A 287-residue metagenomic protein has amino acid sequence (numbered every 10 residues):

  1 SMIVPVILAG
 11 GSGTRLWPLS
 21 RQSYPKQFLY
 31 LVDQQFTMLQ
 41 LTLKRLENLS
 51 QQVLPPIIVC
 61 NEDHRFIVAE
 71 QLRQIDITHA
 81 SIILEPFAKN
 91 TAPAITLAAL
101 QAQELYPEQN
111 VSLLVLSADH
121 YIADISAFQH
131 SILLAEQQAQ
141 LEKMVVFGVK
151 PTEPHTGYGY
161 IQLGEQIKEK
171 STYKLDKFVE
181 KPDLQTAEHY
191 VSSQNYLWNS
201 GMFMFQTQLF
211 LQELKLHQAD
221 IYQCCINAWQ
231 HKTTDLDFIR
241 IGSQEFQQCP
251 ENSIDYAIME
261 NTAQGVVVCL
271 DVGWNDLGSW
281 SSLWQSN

Functional and structural regions predicted by a protein language model:
M2-I3, Q52-L54, T78-H79, E108-V111 (+5 more regions): Short coil/turn connectors at secondary-structure junctions
M2-I7, R15-Q22, D33-S117, A123-A127: Conserved N-terminal catalytic core of the sugar/cofactor nucleotidyltransferase
I7-A9, V59, L114-S117, V146-K150 (+2 more regions): Short beta-strand segments
F28, I82-I83, M144-V146, V267: Conserved beta-strand scaffold positions in the cores of enzyme catalytic domains, especially in NTP/NDP-utilizing
F28, L39, A98, D119 (+3 more regions): Residue-level signal for inorganic ion chemistry
A88-P93, E153-H155, L184-T186, W274-N275: A short acidic, often aromatic-flanked loop/helix-cap motif at beta-alpha or helix-coil junctions that lines enzyme
D124-H155: Conserved donor-nucleotide/metal-binding helix-loop-beta segment in metal-dependent transferases, i.e., the alpha-helix
Y160-N287: Catalytic core of tubulin tyrosine ligase-like
